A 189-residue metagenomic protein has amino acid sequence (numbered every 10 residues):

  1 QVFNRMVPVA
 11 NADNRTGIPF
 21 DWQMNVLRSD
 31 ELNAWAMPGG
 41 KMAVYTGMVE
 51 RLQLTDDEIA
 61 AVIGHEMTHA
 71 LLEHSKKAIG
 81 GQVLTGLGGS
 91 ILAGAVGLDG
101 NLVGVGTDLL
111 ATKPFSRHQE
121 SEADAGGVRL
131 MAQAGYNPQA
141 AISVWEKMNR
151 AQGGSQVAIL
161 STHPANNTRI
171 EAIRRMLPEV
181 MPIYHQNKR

Functional and structural regions predicted by a protein language model:
Q1-G81, R129, Q133-A134, G153 (+2 more regions): Peri-catalytic and regulatory segments of divalent metal-dependent proteins
Q1-I18, N101-T162, I170, P178-R189: Short helix/loop segments within enzyme catalytic domains that coordinate or immediately flank catalytic cofactors
D30-L32, M48-R51, H69, K76-A78 (+4 more regions): Solvent-exposed loop/turn segments at secondary-structure junctions within structured extracellular/periplasmic domains
A60-L71, D99-K113: Catalytic-site beta-strand/loop segments enriched in glycine and acidic/polar residues
H65-E66, A123, A165: DG-centered beta-turn motif at the end of beta-strands
S75-V105, I142-W145: Post-HEXXH active-site segment of zinc metalloproteases
